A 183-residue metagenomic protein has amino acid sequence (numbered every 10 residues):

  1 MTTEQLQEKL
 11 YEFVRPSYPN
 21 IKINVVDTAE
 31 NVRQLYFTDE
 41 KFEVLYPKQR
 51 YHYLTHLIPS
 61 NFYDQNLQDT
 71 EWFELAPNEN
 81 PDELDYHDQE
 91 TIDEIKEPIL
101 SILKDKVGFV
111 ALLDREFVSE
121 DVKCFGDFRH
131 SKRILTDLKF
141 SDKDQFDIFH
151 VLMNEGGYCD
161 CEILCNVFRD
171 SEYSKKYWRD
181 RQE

Functional and structural regions predicted by a protein language model:
L10, Y46-Q65: Short, non-transmembrane amphipathic alpha-helical segments
F13-K22, Y63-N66: Short secondary-structure junctions
S17-Y36: Short edge beta-strands and adjacent turn/loop segments
L35-Y51: A short interface-forming secondary-structure element
F62-E83: A short amphipathic beta-strand at an alpha->beta junction
L84-D121: Propeptides and adjacent flexible N-terminal/non-core segments of secreted, proteolytically processed extracellular
F128-D147: Short, charged low-complexity linear segments at domain edges
D144-R179: Short, compact, well-ordered microdomains
